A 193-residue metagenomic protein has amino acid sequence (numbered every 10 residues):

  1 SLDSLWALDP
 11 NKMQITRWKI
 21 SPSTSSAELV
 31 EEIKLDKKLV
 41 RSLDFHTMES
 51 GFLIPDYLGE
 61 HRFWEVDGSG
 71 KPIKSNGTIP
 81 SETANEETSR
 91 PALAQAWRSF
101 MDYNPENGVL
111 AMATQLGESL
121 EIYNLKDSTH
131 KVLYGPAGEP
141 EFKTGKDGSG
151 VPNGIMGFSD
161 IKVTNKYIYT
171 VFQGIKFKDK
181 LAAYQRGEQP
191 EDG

Functional and structural regions predicted by a protein language model:
S1, E28-K38, P72-A96, T129-N153: Surface-exposed loop and turn segments in beta-propeller and other repeat-based domains that flank or scaffold
L2-D3, M48-G51, E106-G108, N165-I168: Short coil/turn segments that connect the beta-strands within blades of beta-propeller domains
A7-N11, I54-L58, M112-Q115, T170-Q173: Conserved beta-strand positions in repeat-built beta-propeller and related beta-rich domains
M13-T16, E60-F63, E118-L120: Structural signal for beta-propeller blades
K19-T24, V66-K71, N124-S128: Short loop/turn segments that connect beta-strands within beta-propeller blades
L43-M48, P91-E106, G154-T164: Structural signature of eukaryotic scaffold interfaces centered on beta-propeller domains
H61, E65-G68, N124, Y184-G193: Beta-propeller blade signature
V151-G193: Loop/turn-rich, solvent-exposed surfaces of beta-rich toroidal or solenoidal domains
